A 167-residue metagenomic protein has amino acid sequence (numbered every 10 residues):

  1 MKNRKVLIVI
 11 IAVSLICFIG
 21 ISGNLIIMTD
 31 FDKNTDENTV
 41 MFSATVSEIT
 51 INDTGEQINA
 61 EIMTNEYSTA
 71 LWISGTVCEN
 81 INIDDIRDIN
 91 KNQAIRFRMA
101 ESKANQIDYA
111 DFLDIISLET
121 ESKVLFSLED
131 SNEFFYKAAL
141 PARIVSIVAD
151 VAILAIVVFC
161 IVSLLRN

Functional and structural regions predicted by a protein language model:
M1-M41, V145-R166: Hydrophobic secretory-pathway targeting helix
T35-E56: Structural detector for short beta-strands of small beta-barrel domains
A44-I49, A60-I62, L71, N92-M99: Hydrophobic beta-strand residues in large extracellular and virion-surface proteins
G55-V77: OB-fold (S1/OB) nucleic-acid-binding surfaces
I73-E79, D130-F135: A short, sequence-level motif marking secondary-structure junctions
C78-R98: Short nucleic-acid-contacting surface segments enriched for D/E, G, S/T with interspersed K/R
K103-F112: Short, Lys/Arg- and Gly-enriched loop/turn segments at beta-strand edges
S117-A149: Short, aromatic-rich amphipathic segments at membrane interfaces that lie adjacent to a transmembrane helix or signal
